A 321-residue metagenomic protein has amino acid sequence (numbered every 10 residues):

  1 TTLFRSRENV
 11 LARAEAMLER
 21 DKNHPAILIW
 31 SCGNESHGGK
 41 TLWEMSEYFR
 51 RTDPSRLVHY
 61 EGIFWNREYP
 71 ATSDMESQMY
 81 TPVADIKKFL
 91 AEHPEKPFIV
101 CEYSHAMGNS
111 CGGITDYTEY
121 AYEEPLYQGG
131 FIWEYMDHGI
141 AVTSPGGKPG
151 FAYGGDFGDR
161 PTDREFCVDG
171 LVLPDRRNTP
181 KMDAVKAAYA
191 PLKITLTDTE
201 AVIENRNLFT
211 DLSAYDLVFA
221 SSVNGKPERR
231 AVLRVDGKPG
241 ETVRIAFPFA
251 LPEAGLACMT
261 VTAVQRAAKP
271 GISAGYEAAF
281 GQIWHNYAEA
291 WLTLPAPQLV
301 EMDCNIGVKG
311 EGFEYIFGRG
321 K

Functional and structural regions predicted by a protein language model:
T1-T199, N207-S213, V218-P227: Extended substrate-binding grooves/exosites of carbohydrate-active enzymes
R5-S6, A257, K321: Short, compositionally biased segments
Y80, V235-G237, G318-K321: A short, sequence-level motif marking secondary-structure junctions
A187, L196, L212-A214, A254 (+2 more regions): Short, surface-exposed loop/turn motifs at beta-strand boundaries within globular domains
D198-V235, G240-P248, G255-R266: Beta-strand-rich binding/interaction modules
L251-W291: Terminal connector regions
Q265, E289-K321: Beta-strand-rich N-terminal accessory domains
